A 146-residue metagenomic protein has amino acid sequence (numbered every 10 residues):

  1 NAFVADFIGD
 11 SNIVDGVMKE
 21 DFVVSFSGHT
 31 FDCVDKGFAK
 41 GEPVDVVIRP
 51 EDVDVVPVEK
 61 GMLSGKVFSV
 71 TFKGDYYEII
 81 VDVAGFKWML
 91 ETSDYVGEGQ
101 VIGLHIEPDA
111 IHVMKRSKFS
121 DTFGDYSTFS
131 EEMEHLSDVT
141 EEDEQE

Functional and structural regions predicted by a protein language model:
N1-I8: Conserved beta-strand-loop-alpha-helix hinge in the C-terminal portion of ABC ATPase nucleotide-binding domains
S11-I13, M18-E146: Non-catalytic connector elements of ABC transporters
